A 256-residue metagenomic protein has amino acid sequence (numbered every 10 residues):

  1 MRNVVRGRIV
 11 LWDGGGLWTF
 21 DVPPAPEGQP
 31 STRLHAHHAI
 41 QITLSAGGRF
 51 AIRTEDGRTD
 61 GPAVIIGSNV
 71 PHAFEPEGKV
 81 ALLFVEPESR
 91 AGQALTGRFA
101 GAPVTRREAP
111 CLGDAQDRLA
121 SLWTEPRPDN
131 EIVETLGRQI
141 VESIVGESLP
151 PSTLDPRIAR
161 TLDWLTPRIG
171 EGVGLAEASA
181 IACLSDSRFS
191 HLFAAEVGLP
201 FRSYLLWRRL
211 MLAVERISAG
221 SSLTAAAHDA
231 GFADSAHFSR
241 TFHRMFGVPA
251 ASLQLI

Functional and structural regions predicted by a protein language model:
R2-A102: N-terminal regulatory/effector-sensing and dimerization cores that precede helix-turn-helix DNA-binding domains
G92-A94, Y204, L253: Residues that scaffold the ATP/ADP-binding catalytic core of kinase and kinase-like folds
P103-D114, A120-S185, A195-S203, W207: Short, Lys/Arg-enriched, Trp-marked, Pro/Gly-tolerant hinge/linker segments that flank
R138, L162, V214, A227-H228 (+1 more regions): Residues within alpha-helical segments
G172-A176, A195-A233, L255-I256: Terminal helix-turn-helix DNA-binding modules in bacterial transcription factors
D186-S187, D234-A236: The DNA-contacting recognition helix of HTH DNA-binding domains and analogous helical DNA-recognition elements
F189-F193, F238, F242: Short hydrophobic/aromatic patch on the recognition helix
M245-I256: Short, basic/aromatic-enriched C-terminal tail that caps enzymatic domains
